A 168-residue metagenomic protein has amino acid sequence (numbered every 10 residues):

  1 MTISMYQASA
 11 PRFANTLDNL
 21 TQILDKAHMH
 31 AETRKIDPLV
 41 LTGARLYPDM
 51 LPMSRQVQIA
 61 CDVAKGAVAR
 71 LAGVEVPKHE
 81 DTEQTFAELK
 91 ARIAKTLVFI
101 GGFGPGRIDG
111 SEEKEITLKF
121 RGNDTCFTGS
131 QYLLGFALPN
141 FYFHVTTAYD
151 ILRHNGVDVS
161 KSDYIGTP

Functional and structural regions predicted by a protein language model:
T2-N15, D37-A60, E80-L89, R121 (+2 more regions): Alpha-helical scaffold segments that form or flank carboxylate-/histidine-based iron centers
L17, T21-H28, K65-V68, A94-G101 (+1 more regions): Structural signal for well-ordered, non-membrane alpha-helices
A31-I36, V76: Conserved, structured C-terminal
P38, R107, V159-K161: Residue-level detector of short coil/turn "hinge" positions at structural boundaries
D49-V76, T96-G101: Conserved alpha-helical segments that form or flank metal/cofactor-binding pockets of metalloenzymes
D81-F120, T125-L152: Acidic/histidine-rich alpha-helical segments that form the ligand environment of transition-metal centers
R153-P168: C-terminal end-helix/capping segment
